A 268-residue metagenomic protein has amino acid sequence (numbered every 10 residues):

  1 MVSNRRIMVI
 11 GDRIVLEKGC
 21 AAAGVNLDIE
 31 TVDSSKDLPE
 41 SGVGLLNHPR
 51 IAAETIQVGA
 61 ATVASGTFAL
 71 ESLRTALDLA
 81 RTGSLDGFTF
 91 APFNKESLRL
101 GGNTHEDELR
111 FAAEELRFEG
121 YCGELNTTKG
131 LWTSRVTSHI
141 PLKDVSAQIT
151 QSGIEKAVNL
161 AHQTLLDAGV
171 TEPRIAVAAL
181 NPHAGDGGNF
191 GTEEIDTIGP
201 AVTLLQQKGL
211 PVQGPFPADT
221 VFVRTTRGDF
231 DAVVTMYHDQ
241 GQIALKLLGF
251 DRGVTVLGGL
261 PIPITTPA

Functional and structural regions predicted by a protein language model:
M1-L109, S152-M236, Q240-G253, G259-P267: Contiguous, glycine/small-aliphatic-enriched amphipathic segments in soluble metabolic enzymes
E115-L131, L260-A268: Short, flexible loop segments at boundaries between secondary-structure elements
N126-A147, S152-E155: Ligand-binding beta-strand-loop-alpha-helix segment within the catalytic cores of soluble metabolic enzymes
